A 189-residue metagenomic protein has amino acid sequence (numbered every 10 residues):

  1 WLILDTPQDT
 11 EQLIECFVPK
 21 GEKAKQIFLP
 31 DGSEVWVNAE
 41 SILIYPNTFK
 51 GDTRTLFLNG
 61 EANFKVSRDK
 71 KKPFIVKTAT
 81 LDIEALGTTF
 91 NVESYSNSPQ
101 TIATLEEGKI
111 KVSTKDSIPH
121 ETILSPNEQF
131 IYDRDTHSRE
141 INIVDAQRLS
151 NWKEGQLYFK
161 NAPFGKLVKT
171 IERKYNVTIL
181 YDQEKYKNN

Functional and structural regions predicted by a protein language model:
W1-N189: A residue-level detector for the "anchor" residue at the start of short, highly conserved motifs
